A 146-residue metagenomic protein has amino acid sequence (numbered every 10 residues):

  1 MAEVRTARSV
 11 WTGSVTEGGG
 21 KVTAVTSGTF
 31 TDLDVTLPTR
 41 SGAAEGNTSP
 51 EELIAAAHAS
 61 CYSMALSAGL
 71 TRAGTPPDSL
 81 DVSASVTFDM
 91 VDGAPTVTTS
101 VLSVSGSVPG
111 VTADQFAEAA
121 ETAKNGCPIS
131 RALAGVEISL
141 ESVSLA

Functional and structural regions predicted by a protein language model:
M1-A56, S63-A146: Extended beta-strand/beta-hairpin segments
